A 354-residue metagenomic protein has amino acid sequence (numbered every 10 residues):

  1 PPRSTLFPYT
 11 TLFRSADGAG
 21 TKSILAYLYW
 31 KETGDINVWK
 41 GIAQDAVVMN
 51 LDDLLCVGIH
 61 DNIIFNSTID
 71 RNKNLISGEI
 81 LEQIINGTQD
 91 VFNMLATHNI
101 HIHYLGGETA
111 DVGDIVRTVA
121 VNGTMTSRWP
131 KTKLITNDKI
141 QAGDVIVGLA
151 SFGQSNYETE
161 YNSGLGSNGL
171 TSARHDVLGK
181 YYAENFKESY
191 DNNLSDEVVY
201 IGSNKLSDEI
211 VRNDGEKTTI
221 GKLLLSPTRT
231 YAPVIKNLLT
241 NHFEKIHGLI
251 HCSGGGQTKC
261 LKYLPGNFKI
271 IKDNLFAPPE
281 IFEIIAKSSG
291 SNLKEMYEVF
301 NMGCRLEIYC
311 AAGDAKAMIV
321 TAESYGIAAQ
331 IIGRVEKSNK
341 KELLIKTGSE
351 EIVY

Functional and structural regions predicted by a protein language model:
P1-T5: Short, exposed "boundary/linker" segments that immediately precede the start of a downstream structural module
P8-Y354: Helix-biased detector of long, well-ordered alpha-helical tracts
